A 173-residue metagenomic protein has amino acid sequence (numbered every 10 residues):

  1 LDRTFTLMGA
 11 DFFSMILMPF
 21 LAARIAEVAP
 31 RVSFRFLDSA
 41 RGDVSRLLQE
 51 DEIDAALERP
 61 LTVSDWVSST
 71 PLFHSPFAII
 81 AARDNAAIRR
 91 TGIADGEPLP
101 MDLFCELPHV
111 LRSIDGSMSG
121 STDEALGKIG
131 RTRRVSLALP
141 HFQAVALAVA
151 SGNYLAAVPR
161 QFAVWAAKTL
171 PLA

Functional and structural regions predicted by a protein language model:
L1, R24, R46-L47, P71 (+3 more regions): Well-formed, non-transmembrane alpha-helical positions, independent of function
D2-S64, L139: Central regulatory/effector-binding core of bacterial HTH transcription factors
T4-M8, A56, I80, V110 (+1 more regions): Short, well-ordered beta-strand segments
R31-S33, W66, P76, E106 (+2 more regions): A generic structural signal for alpha->beta connector loops
A40-V44, L48-I53, E58-R59, D115-A173: Hydrophobic hinge/microswitch elements
Q49, S69-D84, P98, D102-C105: Short Pro/Gly-enriched coil loops immediately N-terminal to beta-strands
I88-I129, R160: Secondary-structure junction motif
